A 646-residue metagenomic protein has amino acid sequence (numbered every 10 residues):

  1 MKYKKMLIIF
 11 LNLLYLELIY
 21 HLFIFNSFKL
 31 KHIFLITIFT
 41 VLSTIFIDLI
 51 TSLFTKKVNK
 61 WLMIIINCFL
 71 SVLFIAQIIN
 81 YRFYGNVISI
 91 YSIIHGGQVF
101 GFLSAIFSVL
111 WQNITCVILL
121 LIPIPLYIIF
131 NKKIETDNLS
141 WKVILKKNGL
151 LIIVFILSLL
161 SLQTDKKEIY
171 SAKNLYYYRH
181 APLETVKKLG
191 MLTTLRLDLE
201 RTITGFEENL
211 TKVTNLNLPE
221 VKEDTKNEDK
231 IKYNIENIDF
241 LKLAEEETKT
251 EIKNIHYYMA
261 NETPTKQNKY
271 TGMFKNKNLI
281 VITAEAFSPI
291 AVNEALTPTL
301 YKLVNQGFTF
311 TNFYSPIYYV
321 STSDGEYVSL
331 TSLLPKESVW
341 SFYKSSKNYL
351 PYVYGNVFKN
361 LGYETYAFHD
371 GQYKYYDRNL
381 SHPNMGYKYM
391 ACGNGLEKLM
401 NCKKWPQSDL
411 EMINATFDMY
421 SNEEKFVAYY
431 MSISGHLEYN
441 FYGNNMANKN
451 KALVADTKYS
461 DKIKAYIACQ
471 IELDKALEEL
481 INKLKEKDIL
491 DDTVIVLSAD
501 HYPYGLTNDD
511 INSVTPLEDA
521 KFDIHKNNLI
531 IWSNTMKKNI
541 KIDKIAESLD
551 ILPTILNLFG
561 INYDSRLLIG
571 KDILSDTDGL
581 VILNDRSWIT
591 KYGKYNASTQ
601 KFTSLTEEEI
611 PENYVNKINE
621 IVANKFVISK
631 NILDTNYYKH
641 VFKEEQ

Functional and structural regions predicted by a protein language model:
M1-K2, P219-K232, K242, F358-G362 (+3 more regions): Polar low-complexity intrinsically disordered regions
K2-I235: Transmembrane and membrane-interface helices of multi-pass, inner-membrane envelope-modifying transferases
Y3, L7, Y81, N86 (+15 more regions): Short, well-ordered helical secondary-structure segments
I8, L35, F39, W61 (+9 more regions): Generic alpha-helical structural element
S71, S171-L175, L241-L243, Y258 (+1 more regions): Alpha-helical scaffold segments in carbohydrate-active enzymes
L218, K230-N261: Helix-hairpin-helix/helix-loop-helix acidic hairpins
E247-Q646: Solvent-exposed soluble domains appended to multi-pass membrane proteins
